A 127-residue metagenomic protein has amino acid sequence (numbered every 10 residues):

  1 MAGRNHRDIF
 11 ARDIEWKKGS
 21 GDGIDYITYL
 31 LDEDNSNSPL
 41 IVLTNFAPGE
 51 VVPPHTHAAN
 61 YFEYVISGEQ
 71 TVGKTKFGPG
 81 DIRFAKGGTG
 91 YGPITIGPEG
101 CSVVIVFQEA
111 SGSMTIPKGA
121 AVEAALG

Functional and structural regions predicted by a protein language model:
M1-N37, G119-G127: A short, N-terminal "cap"/entry segment at the start of jelly-roll beta-barrel domains of the cupin/DSBH fold
S20, E33-N37, H55-A59, F84 (+1 more regions): Sterically constrained small-residue positions within well-ordered secondary structures of folded domains
I27-L30, N37-T56, T75-K76, K86-G90: Conserved short histidine dyad/triad with adjacent acidic residue
I41-F46, S67-G68, V104-I105: Short, well-ordered beta-strand segments in beta-rich or mixed alpha/beta enzyme and ligand-binding folds
H57-V72: Glycine- and acidic-residue-biased ligand/ion/polar-headgroup-sensing regions
Y64, T115-I116: A short, polar/proline- and glycine-enriched secondary-structure boundary/capping micro-motif
K76, G87-M114: Ligand-binding loop in jelly-roll beta-barrel domains
